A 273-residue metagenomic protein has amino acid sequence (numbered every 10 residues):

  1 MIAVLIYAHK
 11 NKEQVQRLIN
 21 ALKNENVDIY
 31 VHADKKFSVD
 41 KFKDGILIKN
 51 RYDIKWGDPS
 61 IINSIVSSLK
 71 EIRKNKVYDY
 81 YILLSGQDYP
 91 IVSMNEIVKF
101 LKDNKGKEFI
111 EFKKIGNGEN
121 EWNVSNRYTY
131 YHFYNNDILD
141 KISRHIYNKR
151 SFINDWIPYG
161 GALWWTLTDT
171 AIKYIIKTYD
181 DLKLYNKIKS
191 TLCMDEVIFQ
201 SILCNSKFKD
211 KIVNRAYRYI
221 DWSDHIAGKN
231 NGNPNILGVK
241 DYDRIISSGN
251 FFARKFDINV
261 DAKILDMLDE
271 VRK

Functional and structural regions predicted by a protein language model:
M1-K273: ER/Golgi luminal nucleotide-sugar-dependent glycosyltransferases, focusing on the catalytic module
